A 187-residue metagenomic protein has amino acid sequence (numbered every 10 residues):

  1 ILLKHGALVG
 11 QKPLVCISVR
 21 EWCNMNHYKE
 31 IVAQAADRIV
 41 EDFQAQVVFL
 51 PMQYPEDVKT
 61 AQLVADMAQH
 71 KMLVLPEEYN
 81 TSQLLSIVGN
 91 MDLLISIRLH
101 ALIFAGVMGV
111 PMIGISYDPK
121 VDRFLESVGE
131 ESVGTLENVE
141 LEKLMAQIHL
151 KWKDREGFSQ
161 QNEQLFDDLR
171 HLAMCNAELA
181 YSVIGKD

Functional and structural regions predicted by a protein language model:
I1-D187: Active-site anion-handling motifs in enzyme catalytic cores
